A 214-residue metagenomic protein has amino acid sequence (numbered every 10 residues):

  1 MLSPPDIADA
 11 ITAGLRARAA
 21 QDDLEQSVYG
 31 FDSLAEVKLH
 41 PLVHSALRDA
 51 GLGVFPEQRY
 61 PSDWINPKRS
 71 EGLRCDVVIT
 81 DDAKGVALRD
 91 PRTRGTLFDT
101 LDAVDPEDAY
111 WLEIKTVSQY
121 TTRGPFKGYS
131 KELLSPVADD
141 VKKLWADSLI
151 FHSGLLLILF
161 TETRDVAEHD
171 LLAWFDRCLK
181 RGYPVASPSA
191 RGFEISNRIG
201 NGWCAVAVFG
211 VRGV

Functional and structural regions predicted by a protein language model:
M1-A19, P106, G128-I150: An N-terminal amphipathic alpha-helical segment
M1-G51: Interdomain/boundary linker segments immediately adjacent to catalytic/signaling cores
R48-R92: A short acidic/basic microdomain associated with nuclease active sites
S62-N66, R94-L101, Y129, D140-W145: Short secondary-structure capping micro-motifs at structural edges
V77-A83, P106-G124: Conserved catalytic cores of phosphodiester-cleaving nucleases, focusing on short active-site segments
L88-A109: A recognition module on extended beta-rich or small alphabeta surfaces enriched in W/G with H and D/E
S118-Y183: Acidic, metal/cofactor-coordinating or nucleic-acid-engaging core segments within structured domains
F160-V214: Non-catalytic C-terminal interaction segments of nucleic acid-processing enzymes
